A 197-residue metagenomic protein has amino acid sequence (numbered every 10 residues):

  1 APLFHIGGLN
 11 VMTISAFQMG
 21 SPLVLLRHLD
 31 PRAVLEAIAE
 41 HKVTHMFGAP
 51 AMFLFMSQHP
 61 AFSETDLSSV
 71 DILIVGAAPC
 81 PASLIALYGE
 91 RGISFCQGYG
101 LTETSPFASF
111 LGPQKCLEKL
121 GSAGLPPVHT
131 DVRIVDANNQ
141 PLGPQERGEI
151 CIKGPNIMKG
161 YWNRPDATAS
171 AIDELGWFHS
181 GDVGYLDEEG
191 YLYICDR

Functional and structural regions predicted by a protein language model:
F4-T44, H59: Conserved AMP-binding/adenylation subdomain of ANL enzymes
G20, I38, M46-A49, N139 (+1 more regions): Residue-level signal for inorganic ion chemistry
V24, T44-G48, A61-S83, G89-E90: Conserved helix-loop-beta element of the AMP-binding
D30, A51-F53, C80, I157: Alpha-helix capping/helix-boundary segments
L35, I72-S94, L101, L111 (+1 more regions): Short gly/Ser/Thr-rich phosphate-binding loop of adenylate-forming enzymes
P60-A61, G89, I93, L101-L120 (+3 more regions): Active-site loops of AMP-binding adenylate-forming
L125, P141-Q145, E149-R197: Conserved ATP-binding/catalytic segment of the ANL
